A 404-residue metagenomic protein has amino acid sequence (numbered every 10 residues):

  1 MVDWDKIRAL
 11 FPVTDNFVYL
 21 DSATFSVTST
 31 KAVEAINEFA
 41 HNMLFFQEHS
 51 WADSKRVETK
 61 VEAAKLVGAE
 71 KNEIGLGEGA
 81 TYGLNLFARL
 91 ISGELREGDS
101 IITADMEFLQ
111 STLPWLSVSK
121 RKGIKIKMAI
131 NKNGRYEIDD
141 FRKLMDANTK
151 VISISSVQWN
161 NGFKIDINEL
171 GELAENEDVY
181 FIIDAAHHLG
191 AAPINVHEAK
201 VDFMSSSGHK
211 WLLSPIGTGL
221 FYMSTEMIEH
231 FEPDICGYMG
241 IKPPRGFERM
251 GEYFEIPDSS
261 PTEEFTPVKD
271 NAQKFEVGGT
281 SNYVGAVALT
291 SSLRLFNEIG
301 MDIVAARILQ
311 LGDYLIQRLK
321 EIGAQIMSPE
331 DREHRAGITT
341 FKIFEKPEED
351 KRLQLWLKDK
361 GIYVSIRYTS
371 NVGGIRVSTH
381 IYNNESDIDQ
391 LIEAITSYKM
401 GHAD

Functional and structural regions predicted by a protein language model:
M1-D404: Pyridoxal 5′-phosphate
